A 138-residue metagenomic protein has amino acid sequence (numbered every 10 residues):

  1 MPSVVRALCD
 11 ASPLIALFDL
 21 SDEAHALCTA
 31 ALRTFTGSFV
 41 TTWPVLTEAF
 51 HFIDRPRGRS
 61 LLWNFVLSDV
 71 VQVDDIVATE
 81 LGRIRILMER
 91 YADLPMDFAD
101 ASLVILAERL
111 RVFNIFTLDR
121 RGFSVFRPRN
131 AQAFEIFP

Functional and structural regions predicted by a protein language model:
M1-T41, F52-N64, R129-N130: Short, well-structured N-terminal submotif of metal-dependent ribonuclease cores
M1-V4, L110-P138: Acidic, PIN/NYN-like endoribonuclease modules and their adjacent C-terminal/linker elements
P2, D74-L118: Active-site neighborhoods of divalent-metal-dependent phosphate/nucleic-acid chemistry enzymes
R6-D10, V40-T42, M96-F98, D119 (+1 more regions): Histidine- and aromatic-rich ligand-binding microenvironments
S12-P13, P44, T79, R121: Alpha-helix/helix-capping structural signal
I15-L17, T34-F35, F52, S68-Q72 (+1 more regions): Alpha-helix C-capping/helix-to-loop hinge sites
S60, F65-S68, Q72-V77, R85 (+2 more regions): Short acidic, glycine/proline-enriched helix-loop-strand junctions
